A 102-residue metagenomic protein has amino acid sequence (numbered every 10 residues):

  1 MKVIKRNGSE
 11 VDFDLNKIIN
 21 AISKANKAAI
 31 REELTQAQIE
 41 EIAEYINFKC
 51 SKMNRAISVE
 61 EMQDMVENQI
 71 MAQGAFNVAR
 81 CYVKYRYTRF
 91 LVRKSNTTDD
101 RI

Functional and structural regions predicted by a protein language model:
M1-I102: Extended catalytic cores of very large enzyme megasubunits
